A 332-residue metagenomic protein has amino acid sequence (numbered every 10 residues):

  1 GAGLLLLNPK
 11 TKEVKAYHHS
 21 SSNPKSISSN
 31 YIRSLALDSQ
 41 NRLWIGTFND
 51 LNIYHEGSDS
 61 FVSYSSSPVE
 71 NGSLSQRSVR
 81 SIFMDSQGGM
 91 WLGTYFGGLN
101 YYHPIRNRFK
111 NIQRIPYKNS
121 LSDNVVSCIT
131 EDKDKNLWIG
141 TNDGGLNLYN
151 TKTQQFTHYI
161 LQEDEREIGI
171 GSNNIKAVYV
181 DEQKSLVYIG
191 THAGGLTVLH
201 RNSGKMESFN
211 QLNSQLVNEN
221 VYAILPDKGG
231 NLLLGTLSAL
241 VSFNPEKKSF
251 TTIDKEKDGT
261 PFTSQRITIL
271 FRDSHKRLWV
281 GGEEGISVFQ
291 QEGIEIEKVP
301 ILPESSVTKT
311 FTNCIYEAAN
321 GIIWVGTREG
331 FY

Functional and structural regions predicted by a protein language model:
G1-Y332: Carboxylate-rich, polar loop motifs that coordinate divalent cations or form catalytic acidic clusters
